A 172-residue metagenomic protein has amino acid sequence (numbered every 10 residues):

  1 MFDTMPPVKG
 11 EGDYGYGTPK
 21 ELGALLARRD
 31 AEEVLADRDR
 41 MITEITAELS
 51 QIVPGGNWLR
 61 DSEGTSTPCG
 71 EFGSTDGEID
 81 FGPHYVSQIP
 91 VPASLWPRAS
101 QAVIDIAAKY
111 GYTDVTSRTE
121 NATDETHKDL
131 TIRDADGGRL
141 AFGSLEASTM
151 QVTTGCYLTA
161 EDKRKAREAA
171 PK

Functional and structural regions predicted by a protein language model:
M1-T75: N-terminal leader/targeting segments
P6-V8, S50, G77, Q88 (+2 more regions): Alpha-helical protein-protein interaction elements
V8, D13, G17-K20, D124-K172: Extracellularly exposed regions in secreted/surface proteins, prominently low-complexity, repeat-rich
W58, A93-W96, C156: Tryptophan-centered motif/residue detector
L59-E71, V115-G138, E146: Ser/Thr-rich, low-complexity intrinsically disordered terminal regions
R60, S74-P90, D134-Q151: Short, Lys/Arg-enriched charge-dense amphipathic segments
T67-F72, A108, T154-K163: Functionally engaged cysteine thiol sites
T75-D124: Long, charged/polar, surface-exposed segments that mediate recognition or autoinhibition
